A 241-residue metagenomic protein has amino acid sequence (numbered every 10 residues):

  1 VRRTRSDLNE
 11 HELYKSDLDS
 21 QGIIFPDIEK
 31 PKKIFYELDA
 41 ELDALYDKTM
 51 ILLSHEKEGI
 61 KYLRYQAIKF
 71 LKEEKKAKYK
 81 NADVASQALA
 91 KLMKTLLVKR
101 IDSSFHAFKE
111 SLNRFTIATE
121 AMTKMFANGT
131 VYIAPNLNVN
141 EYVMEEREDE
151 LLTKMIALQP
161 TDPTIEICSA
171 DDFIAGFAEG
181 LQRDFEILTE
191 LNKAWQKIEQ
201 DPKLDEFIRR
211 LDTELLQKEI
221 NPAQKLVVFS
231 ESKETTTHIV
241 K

Functional and structural regions predicted by a protein language model:
V1-E146: Inter-lobe coupling linker of SF2 helicases/translocases
E10, E120-E179, E186-K193: Non-catalytic helical/coil scaffold and regulatory linker elements that flank RecA-like P-loop NTPase motors
L52-K75, I156-Q200, I220: Long, low-complexity, polar/charged, intrinsically disordered or flexibly structured peripheral segments
K80-A88, K193-K197, D212-Q217: Asp/Glu-centered strand-loop micro-motifs enriched in Gly/Pro and often flanked by an aromatic residue
D83, Q87, K91-K94, V98 (+4 more regions): Conserved phosphate/pyrophosphate-binding and hydrolysis machinery centered on Walker-type P-loop NTPases, extending
D102, E186-T189, K193, D205-L216 (+1 more regions): Amphipathic, well-packed alpha-helical segments that form the structural scaffold of globular domains
E199-E231: Conserved interdomain hinge at the start of the Helicase C-terminal
S232-K241: Conserved helicase motor "Helicase C" RecA-like lobe of SF1/SF2 P-loop NTPases
